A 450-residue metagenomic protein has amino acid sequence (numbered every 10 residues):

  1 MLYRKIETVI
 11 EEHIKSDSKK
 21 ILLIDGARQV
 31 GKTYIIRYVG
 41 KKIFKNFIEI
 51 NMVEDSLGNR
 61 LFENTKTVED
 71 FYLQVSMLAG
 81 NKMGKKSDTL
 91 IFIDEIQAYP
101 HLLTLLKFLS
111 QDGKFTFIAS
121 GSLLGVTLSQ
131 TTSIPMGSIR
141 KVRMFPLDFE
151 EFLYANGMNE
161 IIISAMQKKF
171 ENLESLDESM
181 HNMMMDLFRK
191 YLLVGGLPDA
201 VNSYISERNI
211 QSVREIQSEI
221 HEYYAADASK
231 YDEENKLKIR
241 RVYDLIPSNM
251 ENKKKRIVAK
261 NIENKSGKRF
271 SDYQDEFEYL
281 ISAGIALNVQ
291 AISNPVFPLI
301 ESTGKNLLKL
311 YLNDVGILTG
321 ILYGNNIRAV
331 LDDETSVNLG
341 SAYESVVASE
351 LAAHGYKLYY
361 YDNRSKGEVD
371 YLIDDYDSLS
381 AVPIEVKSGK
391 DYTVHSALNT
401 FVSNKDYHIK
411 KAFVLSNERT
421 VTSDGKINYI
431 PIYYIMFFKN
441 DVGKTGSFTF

Functional and structural regions predicted by a protein language model:
M1-H13: N-terminal pre-Walker A segment at the start of P-loop NTPase domains
K32: Conserved lysine of the Walker
I35, V39: Hydrophobic positions on the alpha1 helix immediately C-terminal to the Walker A/P-loop
S56-S87: Short glycine-rich substrate-engagement loop in P-loop NTPases that contacts/grips substrate
T116-S122, R143: Structural recognition of the conserved hydrophobic beta-strand(s) that form the central parallel beta-sheet of P-loop
S129-N252: Interdomain motor-coupling "hinge/lid" segment immediately C-terminal to the ATP-binding subdomain of NTP-driven enzymes
N202-Y376: Accessory nucleic acid-recognition modules appended to NTPase machines
E418-F450: Domain-level recognition of nuclease-like catalytic cores that cleave nucleotide substrates
